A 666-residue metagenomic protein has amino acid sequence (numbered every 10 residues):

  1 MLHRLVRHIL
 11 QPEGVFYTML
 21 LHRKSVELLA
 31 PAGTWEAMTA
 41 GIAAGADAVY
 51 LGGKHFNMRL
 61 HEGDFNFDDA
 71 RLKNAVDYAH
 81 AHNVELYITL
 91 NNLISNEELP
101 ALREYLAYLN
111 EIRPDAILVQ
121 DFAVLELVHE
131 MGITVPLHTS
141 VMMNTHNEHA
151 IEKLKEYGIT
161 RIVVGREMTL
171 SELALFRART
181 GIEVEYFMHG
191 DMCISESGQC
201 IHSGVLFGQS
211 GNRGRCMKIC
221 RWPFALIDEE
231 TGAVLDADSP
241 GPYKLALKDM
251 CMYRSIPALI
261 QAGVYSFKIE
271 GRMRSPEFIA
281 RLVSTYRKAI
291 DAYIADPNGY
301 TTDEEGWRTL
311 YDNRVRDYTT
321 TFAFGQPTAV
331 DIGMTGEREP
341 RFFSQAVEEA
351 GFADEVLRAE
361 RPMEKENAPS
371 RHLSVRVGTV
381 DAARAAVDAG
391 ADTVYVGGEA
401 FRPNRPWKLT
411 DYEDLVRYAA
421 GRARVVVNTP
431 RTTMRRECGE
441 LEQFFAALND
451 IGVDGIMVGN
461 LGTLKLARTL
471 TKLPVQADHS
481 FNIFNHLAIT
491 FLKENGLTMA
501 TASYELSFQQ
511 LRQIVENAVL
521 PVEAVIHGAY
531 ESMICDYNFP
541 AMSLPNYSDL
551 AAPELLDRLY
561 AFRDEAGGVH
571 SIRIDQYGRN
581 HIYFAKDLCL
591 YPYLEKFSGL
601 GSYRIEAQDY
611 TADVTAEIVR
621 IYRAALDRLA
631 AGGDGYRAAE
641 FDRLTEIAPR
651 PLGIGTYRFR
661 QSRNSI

Functional and structural regions predicted by a protein language model:
L2-L29, V164: Generic start-of-chain signal for non-secretory N-termini
L2-V6, G271, A585: Short, intrinsically disordered low-complexity segments
Y17-T145, E172-S266, M273-F491, N495 (+1 more regions): Active-site pocket-lining/capping segments in soluble small-molecule metabolic enzymes
I159-R161, M168, G181-I182, M499: Extended, well-folded interaction surfaces typified by the phenylalanyl-tRNA synthetase beta subunit core
